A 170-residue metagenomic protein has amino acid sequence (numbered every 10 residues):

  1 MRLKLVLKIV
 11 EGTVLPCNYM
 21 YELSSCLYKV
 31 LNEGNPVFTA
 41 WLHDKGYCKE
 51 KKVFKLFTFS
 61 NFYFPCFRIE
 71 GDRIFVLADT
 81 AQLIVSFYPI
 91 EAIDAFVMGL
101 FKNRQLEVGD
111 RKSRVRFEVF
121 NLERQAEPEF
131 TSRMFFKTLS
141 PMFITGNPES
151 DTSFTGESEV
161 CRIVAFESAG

Functional and structural regions predicted by a protein language model:
M1-G170: RNA-interacting cores
